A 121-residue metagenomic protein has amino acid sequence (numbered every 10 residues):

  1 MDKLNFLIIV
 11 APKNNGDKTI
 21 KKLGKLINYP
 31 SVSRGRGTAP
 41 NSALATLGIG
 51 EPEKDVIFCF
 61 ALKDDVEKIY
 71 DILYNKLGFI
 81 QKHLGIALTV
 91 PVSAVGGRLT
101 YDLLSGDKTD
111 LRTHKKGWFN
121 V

Functional and structural regions predicted by a protein language model:
M1-V121: Positively charged, small/polar-rich N-terminal and surface patches that mediate targeting and assembly and bind
